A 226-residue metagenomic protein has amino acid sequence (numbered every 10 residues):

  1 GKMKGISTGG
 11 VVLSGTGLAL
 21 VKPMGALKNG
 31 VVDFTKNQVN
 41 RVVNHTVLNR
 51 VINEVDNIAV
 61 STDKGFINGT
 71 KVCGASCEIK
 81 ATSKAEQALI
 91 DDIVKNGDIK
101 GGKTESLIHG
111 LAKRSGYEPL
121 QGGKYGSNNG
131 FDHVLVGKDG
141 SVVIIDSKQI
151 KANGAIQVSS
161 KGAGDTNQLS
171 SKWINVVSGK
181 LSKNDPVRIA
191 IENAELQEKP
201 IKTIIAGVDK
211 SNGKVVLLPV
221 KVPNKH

Functional and structural regions predicted by a protein language model:
G1-K80, D139-S141: Hydrophobic, membrane-inserting alpha-helical segments
G5-I6, G97, A190: Small-residue packing motifs within transmembrane alpha-helices
V31, V51, V55, E78 (+3 more regions): Generic structural signal of hydrophobic/aromatic residues within well-ordered alpha-helices of folded domains
V32, K36-V39, V43, I52-D56 (+9 more regions): Intrinsic disorder/low-complexity signal
G69-K124: Acidic-basic catalytic patches of nuclease active cores, encompassing PD-(D/E)XK and other metal-cofactor nuclease
S106, S115-N129, V136-V143, S147-H226: Catalytic cores of nucleic-acid endonucleases
